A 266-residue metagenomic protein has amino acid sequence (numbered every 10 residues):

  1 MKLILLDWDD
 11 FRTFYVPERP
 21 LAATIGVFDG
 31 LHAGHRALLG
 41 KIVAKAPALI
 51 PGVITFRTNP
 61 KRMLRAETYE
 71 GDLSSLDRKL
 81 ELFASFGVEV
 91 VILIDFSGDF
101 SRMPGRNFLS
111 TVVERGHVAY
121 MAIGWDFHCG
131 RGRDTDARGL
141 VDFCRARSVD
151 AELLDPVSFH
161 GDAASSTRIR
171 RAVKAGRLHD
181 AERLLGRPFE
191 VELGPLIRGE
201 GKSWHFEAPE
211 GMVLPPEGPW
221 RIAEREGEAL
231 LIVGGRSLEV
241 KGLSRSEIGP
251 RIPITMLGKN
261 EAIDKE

Functional and structural regions predicted by a protein language model:
M1-L21: Positively charged, low-complexity intrinsically disordered leader regions
L6-W8, I54, I94-F96, L154-P156 (+1 more regions): Conserved beta-strand termini and adjacent loop/short-helix elements that scaffold enzyme active sites in alpha/beta
E18-A22, I50, V149-D150: Charged active-site motifs of nucleotide-sugar-dependent glycosyltransferases
A22-V43: Di-metal (Zn2+ and/or Mg2+/Mn2+) metal-binding site signature of metallo-dependent hydrolases with the MBL/beta-CASP
R36-V112: Core alpha/beta nucleotide-donor-binding catalytic domains of modification enzymes
S101-S203: Classical nucleotidyltransferase
L196-E266: Phosphate/ribose-recognition catalytic cores of enzymes acting on nucleotide-derived substrates
